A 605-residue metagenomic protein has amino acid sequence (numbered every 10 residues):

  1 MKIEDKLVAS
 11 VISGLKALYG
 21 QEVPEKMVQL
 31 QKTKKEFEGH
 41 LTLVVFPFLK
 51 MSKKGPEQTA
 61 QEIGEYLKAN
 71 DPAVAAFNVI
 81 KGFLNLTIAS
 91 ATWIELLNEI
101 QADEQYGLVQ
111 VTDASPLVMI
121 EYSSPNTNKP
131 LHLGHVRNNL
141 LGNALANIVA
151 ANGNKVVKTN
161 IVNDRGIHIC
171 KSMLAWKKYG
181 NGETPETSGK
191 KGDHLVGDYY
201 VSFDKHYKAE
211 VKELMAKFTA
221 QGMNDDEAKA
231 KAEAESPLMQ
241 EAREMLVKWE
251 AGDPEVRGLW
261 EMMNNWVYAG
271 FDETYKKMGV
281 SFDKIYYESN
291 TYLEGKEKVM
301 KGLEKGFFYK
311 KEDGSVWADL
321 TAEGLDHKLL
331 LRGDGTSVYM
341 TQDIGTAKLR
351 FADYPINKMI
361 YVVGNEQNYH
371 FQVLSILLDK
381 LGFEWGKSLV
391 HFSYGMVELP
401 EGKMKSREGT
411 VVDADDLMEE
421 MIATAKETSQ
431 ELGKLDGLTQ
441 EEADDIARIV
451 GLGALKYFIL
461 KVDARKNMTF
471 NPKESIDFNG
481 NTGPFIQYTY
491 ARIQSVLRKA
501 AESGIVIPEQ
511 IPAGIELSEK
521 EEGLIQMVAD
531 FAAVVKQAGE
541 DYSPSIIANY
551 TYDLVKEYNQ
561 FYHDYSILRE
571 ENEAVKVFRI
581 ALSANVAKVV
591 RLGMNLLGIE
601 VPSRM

Functional and structural regions predicted by a protein language model:
M1-I94, T112-M605: Non-catalytic interaction-recognition regions
E95-I100: Short, charged, solvent-exposed linker or helix-capping segments at domain edges/interfaces that act as flexible hinges
Q101-D113: Flexible, low-complexity linker/hinge segments
